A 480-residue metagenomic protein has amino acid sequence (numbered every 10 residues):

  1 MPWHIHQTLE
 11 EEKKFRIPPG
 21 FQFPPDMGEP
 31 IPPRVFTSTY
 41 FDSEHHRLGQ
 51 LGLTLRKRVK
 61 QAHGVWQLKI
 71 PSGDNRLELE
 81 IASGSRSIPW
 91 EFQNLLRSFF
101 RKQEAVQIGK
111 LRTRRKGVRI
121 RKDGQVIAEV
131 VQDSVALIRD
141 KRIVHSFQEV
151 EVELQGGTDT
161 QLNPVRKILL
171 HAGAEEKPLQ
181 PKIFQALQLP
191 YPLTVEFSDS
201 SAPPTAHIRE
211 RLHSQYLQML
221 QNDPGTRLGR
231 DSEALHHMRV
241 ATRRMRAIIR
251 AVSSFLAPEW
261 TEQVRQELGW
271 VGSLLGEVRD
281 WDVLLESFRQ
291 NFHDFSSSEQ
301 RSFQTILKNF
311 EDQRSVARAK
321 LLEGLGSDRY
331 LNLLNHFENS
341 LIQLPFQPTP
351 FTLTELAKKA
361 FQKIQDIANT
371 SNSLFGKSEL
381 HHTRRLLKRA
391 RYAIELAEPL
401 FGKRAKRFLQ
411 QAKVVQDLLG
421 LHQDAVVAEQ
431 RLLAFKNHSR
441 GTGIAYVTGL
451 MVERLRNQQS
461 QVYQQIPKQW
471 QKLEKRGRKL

Functional and structural regions predicted by a protein language model:
M1-L480: Cationic, histidine-enriched alpha-helical/coil surfaces that engage anionic ligands
